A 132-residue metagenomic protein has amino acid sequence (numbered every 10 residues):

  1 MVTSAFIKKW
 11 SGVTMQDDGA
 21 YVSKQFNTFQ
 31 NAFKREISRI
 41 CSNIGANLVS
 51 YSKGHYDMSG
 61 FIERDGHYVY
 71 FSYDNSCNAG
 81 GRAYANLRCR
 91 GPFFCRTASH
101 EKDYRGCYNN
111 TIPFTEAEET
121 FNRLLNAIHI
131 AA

Functional and structural regions predicted by a protein language model:
M1-I7, C107-E116, A131: Solvent-exposed, well-ordered amphipathic alpha-helical segments that flank/support binding or catalytic loops
V2-Y68: Negatively charged, low-complexity tracts enriched in Asp/Glu with abundant Ser/Thr
I37, T120-A131: Charged, low-complexity intrinsically disordered regions
N43-N47, S52-Y56, G66-S72, C89-R90 (+3 more regions): Non-catalytic effector/regulatory segments
E63-R123: Intrinsically disordered, low-complexity regulatory segments enriched in Ser/Thr/Pro and charged residues
